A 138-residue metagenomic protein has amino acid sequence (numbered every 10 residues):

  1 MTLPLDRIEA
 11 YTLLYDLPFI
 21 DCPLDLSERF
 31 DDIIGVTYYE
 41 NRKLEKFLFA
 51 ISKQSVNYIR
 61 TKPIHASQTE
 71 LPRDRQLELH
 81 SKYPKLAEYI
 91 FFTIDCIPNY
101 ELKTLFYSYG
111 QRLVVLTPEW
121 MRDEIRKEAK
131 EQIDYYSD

Functional and structural regions predicted by a protein language model:
M1-L48: Core beta-strand-centered patch of the WYL/Sm-like small regulatory domain
R29-D138: Polybasic (Lys/Arg-rich)
